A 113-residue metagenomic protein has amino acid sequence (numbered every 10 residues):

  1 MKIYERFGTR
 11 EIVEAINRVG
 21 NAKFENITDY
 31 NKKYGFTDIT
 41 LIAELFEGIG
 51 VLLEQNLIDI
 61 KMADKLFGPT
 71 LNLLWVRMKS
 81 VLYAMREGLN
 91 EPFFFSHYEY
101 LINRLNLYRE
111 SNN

Functional and structural regions predicted by a protein language model:
M1-N113: Amphipathic alpha-helical "stem/stalk" segments
